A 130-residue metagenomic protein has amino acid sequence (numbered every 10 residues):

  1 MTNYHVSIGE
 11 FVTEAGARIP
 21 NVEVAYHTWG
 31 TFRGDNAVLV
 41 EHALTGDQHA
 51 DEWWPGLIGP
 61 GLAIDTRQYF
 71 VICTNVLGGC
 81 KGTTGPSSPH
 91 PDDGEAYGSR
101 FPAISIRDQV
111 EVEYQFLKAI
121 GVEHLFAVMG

Functional and structural regions predicted by a protein language model:
M1-A37: Catalytic-loop region of hydrolases
T13-A15, I58-L62, Q115-F116: Catalytic micro-motifs at enzyme active sites that drive phosphoryl/nucleotidyl and oxygen chemistry
P20, I104-R107: Conserved phosphate-coordination/catalytic loops
E23, E41, E113-L117: Short, well-ordered alpha-helical packing segments
H27-H90: N-terminal cap/lid subdomain of alpha/beta-hydrolase-fold enzymes
Q48, F101-I104: Short, intrinsically disordered, low-complexity segments enriched in Ser/Thr and Pro
D93-R100, R107-F126: Conserved acidic catalytic loop of the alpha/beta-hydrolase fold
V128-G130: Short beta-strand immediately N-terminal to the catalytic nucleophile in serine-hydrolase-like folds
